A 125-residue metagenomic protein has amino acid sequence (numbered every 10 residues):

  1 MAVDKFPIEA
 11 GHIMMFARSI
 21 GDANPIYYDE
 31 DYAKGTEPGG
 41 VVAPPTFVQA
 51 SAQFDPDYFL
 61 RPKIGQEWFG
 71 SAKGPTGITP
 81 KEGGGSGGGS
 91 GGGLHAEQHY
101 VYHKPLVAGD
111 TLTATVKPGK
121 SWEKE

Functional and structural regions predicted by a protein language model:
M1-H95: Hot-dog-fold acyl-thioester-processing enzymes
A96-E125: Hydrophobic beta-sheet segments that form the core/acyl-binding groove of ACP/CoA-dependent acyl-chain-processing
